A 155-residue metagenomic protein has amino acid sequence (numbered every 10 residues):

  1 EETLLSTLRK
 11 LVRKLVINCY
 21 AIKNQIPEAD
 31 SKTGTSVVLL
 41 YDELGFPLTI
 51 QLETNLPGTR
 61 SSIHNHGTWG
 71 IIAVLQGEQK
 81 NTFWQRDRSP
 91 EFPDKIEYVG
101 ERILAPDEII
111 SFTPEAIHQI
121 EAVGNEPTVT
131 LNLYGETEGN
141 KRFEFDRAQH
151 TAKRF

Functional and structural regions predicted by a protein language model:
E1-Y20: N-terminal leader/capping segments at the start of a protein or of a new domain
E28-P57: A short glycine-rich, His/Asp/Glu-containing loop-to-beta-strand
Q51-N65, T113-E115: Conserved short histidine dyad/triad with adjacent acidic residue
L56, L75, A105-P106: Residue-level recognition of short, solvent-exposed, well-ordered loop/turn junctions that link secondary-structure
T68-T82: Glycine- and acidic-residue-biased ligand/ion/polar-headgroup-sensing regions
I71-A73, N125-K141: A short hydrophobic beta-strand segment most commonly corresponding to one strand of the jelly-roll/cupin
R86-I117: Short acidic-glycine-tyrosine-enriched beta hairpin
I120-G124: Asparagine-centered strand-capping/turn motif at beta-strand->loop junctions
